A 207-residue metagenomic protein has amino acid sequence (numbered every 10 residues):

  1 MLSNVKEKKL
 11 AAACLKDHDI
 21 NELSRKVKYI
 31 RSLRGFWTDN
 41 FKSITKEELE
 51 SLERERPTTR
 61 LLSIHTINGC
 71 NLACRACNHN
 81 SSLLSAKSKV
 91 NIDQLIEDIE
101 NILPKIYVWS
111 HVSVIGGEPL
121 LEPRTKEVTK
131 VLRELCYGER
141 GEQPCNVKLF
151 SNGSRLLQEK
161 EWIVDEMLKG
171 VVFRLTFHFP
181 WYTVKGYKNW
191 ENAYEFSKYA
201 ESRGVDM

Functional and structural regions predicted by a protein language model:
M1-S63, K105-I106: N-terminal [4Fe-4S]-dependent radical SAM core
L2-S3, K87-N91, Y199, G204-D206: Short intrinsically disordered, low-complexity coil segments enriched in acidic
S32-L33, I67-G69, R124-V128: Short low-complexity stretches enriched in small and charged residues
E53-Q94: Canonical Radical SAM [4Fe-4S] cluster-binding loop centered on the CxxxCxxC motif and its immediate flanking residues
L95-V114, E122-M207: Radical SAM/AdoMet-radical enzyme domain recognition
